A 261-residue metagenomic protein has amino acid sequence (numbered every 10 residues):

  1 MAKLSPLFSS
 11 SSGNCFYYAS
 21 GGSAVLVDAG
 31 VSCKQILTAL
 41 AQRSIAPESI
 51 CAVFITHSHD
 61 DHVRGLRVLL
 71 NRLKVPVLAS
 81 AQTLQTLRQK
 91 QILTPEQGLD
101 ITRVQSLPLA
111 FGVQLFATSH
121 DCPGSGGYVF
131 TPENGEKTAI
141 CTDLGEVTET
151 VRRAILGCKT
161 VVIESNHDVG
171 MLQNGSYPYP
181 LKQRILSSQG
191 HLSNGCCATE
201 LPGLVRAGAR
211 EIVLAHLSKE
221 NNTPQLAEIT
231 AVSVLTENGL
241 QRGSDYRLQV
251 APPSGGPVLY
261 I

Functional and structural regions predicted by a protein language model:
M1-R43, G126-D143, T160: Conserved beta-strand hairpin/beta-sheet module of binuclear metal-dependent hydrolase folds, prominently
S5-C15, S58-R64, R88, V113-F116: Structured catalytic core of nucleotide-sugar glycosyltransferases
V27-G30, I50-S58, L78-A81, A139-T142 (+3 more regions): Active-site neighborhood of phospho(di)ester-bond hydrolases with catalytic His/Asp-centered motifs
C33-A79: Active-site metal-binding motif and surrounding structural segment of the metallo-beta-lactamase
H59-V63, L84-T86, C122-P123, V147-E149 (+2 more regions): Active-site environment of divalent metal-dependent phosphoester hydrolases
R64-L73, Q89-K90, N222-I229: Metal-dependent catalytic neighborhoods of phosphoester/phosphodiester hydrolases
A81-E136: Metallo-beta-lactamase
E149-V250: Cap/insert and terminal regions of metallo-dependent hydrolase folds
